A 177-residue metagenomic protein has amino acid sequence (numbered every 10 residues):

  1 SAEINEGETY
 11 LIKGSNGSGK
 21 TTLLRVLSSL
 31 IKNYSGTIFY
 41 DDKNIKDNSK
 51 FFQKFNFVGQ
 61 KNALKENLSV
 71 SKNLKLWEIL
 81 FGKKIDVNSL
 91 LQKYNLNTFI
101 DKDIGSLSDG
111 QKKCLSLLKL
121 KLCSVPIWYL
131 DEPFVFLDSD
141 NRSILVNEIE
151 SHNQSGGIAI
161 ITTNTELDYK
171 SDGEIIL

Functional and structural regions predicted by a protein language model:
S28: Helix-to-loop junction immediately C-terminal to a conserved catalytic motif
G36-F51: Conserved ABC transporter NBD signature motif
K61, E66-G82: Q-loop/switch helix immediately C-terminal to the Walker
I85-F99: Conserved ABC ATPase "signature" region
D103-G110: Conserved ABC ATPase signature
S116-L117, G156: Hydrophobic anchor residue at the start of the ABC signature
W128-E132, L137: Catalytic Walker B motif of ABC-type/P-loop ATPase nucleotide-binding domains
